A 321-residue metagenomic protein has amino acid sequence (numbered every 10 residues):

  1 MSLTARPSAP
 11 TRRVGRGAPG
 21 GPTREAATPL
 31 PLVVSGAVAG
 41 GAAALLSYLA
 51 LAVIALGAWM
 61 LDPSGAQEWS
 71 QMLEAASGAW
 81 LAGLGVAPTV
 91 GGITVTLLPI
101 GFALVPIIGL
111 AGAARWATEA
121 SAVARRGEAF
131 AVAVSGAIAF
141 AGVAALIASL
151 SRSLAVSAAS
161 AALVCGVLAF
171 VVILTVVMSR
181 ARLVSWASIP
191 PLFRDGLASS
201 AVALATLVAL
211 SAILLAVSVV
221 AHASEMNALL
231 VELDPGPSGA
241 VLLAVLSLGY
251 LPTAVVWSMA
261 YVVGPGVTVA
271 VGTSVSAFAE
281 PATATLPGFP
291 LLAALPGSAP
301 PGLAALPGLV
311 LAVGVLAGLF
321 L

Functional and structural regions predicted by a protein language model:
S2-V14, A117-L163, L286-A305, L321: Hydrophobic alpha-helical transmembrane segments of integral membrane proteins
L3-S8, A18-P106, D234-P307: Long, glycine/tryptophan/cysteine-rich extracytoplasmic
E25-G36, G109-A129, S149, F170-S200 (+2 more regions): Cytoplasmic membrane-interface segments at the C-terminal ends of transmembrane helices
L32, G36, G40-A52, T96 (+8 more regions): Alpha-helical transmembrane spans of integral membrane proteins, capturing the lipid-embedded, hydrophobic core of TM
L49-A58, L110, A114, G142-S151 (+4 more regions): Alpha-helical membrane-inserting segments
I54-E68, V123-I138, V164-I173, A205-A212 (+1 more regions): Alpha-helical transmembrane segments of integral membrane proteins, especially early/N-terminal helices
G101-L110, C165-A181, L242-A254, L311-A317: Hydrophobic cores of alpha-helical transmembrane segments in multi-pass inner/ER membrane proteins, independent
R194-V256: Loop-centered beta-sheet repeat module
